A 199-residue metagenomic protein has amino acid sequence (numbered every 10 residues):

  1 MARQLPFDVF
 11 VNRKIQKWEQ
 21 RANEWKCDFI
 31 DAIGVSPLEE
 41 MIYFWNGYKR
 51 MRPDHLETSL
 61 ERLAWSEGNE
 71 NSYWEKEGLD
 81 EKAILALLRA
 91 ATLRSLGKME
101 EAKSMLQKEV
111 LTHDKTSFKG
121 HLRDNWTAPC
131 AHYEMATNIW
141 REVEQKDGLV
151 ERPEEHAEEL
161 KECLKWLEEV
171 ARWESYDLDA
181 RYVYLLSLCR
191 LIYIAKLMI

Functional and structural regions predicted by a protein language model:
M1-D114, R123-N125, E151-I199: N-terminal alpha-helical interaction modules that lie
R89, A128, M135-T137, E142 (+1 more regions): Structural register within alpha-helical repeat arrays
A131-Y133, E174: Active-site proximal loops enriched in glycine and acidic residues that flank catalytic Cys/His/Asp and coordinate
Q145-L149: Membrane-interface junctions at the ends of membrane-embedded or membrane-associated helices
